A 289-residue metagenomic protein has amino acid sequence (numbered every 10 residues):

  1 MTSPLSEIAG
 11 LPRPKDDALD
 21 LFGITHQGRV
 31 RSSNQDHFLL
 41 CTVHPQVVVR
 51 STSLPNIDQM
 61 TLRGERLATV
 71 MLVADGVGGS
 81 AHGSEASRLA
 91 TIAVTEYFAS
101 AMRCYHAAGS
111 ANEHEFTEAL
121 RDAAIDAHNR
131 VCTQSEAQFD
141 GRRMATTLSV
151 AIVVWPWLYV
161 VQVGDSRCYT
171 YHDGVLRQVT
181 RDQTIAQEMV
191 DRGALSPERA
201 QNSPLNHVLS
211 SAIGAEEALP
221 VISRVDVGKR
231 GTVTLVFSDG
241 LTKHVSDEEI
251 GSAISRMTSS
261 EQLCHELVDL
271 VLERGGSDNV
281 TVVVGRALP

Functional and structural regions predicted by a protein language model:
M1-P289: PP2C/PPM-type serine/threonine phosphatase catalytic domain
